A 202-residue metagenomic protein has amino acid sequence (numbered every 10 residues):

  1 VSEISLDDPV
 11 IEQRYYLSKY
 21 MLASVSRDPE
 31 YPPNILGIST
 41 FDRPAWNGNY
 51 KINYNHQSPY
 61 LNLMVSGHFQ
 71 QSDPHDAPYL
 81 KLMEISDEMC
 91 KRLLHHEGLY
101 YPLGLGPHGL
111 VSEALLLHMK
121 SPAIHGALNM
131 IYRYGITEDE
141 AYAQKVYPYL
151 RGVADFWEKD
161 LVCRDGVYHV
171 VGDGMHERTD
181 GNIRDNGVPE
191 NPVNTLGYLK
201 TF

Functional and structural regions predicted by a protein language model:
V1-N49, F69-D73, K81-E88: Acidic/polar, glycine-enriched structural segments that form the non-catalytic walls/loops of the carbohydrate-binding
I4-I11, Y15, I52, H56 (+7 more regions): Solvent-exposed, acidic/flexible segments
R14-L17, M21, H75, Y79 (+5 more regions): Alpha-helical packing segments of well-folded alpha/beta enzyme cores
M21-S24, H56-Q70, K120, I124-D139: Alpha-helical support elements that line or immediately flank enzyme active sites and cofactor-binding pockets
M21-S26, A77-C90, Y149-R164: Long, well-ordered core segments of solenoidal/helical folds
L22, L61-N62, Q70-P74, L80 (+4 more regions): Structural recognition of the beta-strand scaffold that forms the well-ordered cores of secreted hydrolase catalytic
N34, T40-N49, H96-A143, P148 (+1 more regions): The feature captures the catalytic groove of carbohydrate-active enzymes
P44-Y50, S58, M64: Long, structured ligand/cofactor-binding scaffold of large enzymes
